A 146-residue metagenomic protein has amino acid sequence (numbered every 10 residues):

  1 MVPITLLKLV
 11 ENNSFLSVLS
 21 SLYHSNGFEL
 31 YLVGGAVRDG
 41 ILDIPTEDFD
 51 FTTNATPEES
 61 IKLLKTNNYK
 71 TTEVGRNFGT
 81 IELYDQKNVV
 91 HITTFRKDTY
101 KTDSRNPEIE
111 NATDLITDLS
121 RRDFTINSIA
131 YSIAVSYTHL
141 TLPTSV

Functional and structural regions predicted by a protein language model:
M1-L140, V146: Catalytic cores of the polymerase beta-like nucleotidyltransferase superfamily and closely associated nucleotide
